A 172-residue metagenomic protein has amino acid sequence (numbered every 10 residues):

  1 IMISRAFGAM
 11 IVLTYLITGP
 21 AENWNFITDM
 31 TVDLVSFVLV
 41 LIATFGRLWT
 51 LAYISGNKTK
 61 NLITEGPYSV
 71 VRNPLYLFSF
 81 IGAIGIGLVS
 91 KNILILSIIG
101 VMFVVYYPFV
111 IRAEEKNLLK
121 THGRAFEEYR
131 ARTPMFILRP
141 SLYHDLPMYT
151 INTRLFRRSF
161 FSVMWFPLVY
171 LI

Functional and structural regions predicted by a protein language model:
I1-E65, F80-I172: Membrane-anchoring alpha-helices and their flanking helix-loop junctions
G66-V70: A short amphipathic helical element positioned immediately N-terminal to and/or at the very start of a transmembrane
V71-R72, L77, I81: Conserved SAM-binding loop
